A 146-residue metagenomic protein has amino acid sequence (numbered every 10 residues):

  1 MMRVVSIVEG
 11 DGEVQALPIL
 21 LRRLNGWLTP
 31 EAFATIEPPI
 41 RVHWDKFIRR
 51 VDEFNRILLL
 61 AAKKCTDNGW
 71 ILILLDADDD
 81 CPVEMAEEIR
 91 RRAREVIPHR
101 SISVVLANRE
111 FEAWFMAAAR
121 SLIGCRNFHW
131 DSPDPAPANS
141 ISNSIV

Functional and structural regions predicted by a protein language model:
M1-R3, E13-W44, I48-V146: C-terminal accessory helical subdomains adjacent to catalytic cores in phosphodiester- and nucleotide-handling enzymes
E9-G10: Helix N-cap/beta->alpha junction signal
